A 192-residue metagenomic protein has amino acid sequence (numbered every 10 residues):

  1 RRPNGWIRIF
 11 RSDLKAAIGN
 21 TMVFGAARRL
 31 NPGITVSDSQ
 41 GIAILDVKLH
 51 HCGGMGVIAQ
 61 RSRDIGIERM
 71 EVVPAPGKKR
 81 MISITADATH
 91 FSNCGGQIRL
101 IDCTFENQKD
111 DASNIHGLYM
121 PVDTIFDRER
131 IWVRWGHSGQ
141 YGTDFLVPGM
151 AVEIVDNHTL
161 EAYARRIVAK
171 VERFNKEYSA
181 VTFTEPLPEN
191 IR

Functional and structural regions predicted by a protein language model:
R1-L30, R69-F91, D110-R192: Acidic/polar low-complexity surface segments
G19, G41-V47, D64-M70, Q97-I101: All-beta strand scaffolds that present successive hydrophobic residues in beta-strands
T21, G25-G41, L49: LRR N-terminal entry segment and analogous cap-like coil->beta motifs
M55-R61, L100-T104: Short, T/G/N/S-enriched strand-turn elements that build extracellular solenoid repeat scaffolds
R61-R63, Y119: Active-site-proximal loop/turn and secondary-structure-junction residues that shape catalytic pockets, frequently
N93-N107, V155: Repeat-solenoid scaffold signature
